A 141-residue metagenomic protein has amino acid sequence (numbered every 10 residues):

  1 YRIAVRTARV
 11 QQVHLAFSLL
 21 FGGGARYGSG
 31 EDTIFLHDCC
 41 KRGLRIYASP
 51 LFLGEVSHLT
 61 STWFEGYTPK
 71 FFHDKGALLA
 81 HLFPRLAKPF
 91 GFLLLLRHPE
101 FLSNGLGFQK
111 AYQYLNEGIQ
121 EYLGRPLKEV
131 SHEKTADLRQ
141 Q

Functional and structural regions predicted by a protein language model:
Y1-I3, F35, R45-I46: Conserved active-site beta-strand-loop modules that form the wall/rim of enzyme catalytic pockets and either contain
Y1-L19: Conserved nucleotide-sugar donor-binding and metal-coordinating catalytic region shared by glycosyltransferases
L20-I34: Acidic donor-binding loop at a coil-to-helix junction in glycosyltransferase catalytic cores that engages
G23-Y27, L44-G66, K75-L79: Active-site donor/metal-binding and catalytic loop motifs of nucleotide-sugar-dependent glycosylation enzymes
C39-C40: Hydrophobic residues within well-ordered alpha-helices
G66-Q141: Non-catalytic, C-terminal membrane-associated alpha-helical segments of glycosyltransferases
